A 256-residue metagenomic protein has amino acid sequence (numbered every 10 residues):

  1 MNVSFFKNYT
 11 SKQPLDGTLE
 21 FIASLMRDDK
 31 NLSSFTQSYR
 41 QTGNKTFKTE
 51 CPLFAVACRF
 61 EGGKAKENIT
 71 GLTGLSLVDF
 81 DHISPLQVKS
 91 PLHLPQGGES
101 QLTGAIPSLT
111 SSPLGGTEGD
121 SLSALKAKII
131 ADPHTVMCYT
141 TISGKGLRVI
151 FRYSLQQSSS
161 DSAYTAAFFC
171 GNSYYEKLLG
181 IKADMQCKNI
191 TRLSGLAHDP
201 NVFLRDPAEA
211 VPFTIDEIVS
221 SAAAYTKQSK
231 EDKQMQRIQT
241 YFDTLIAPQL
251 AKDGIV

Functional and structural regions predicted by a protein language model:
M1-G74, Q101, D120: DNA replication initiation on ssDNA origins
M1-V3, H134-T141: Short, glycine- and small/hydrophobic-rich beta-strand elements in well-ordered beta-sheets
L19-I22, N31-Y39, A208-R237: Long, charge-rich alpha-helical interaction segments
G71-I83, L125, I130, I142-Y174 (+2 more regions): Modules that initiate DNA replication and primer synthesis
G97-E99, G115-T117: Glycine-biased, low-complexity coil/linker segments
T103-A105, T110, T117, A223-A224: Ala/Thr-enriched low-complexity intrinsically disordered regions
M137-S143, D184-N189: Short beta-strand
L155-Q157, L178-K227: Catalytic "initiation/cleavage/transfer" segments centered on a nucleophilic residue and adjacent nucleic-acid-engaging
